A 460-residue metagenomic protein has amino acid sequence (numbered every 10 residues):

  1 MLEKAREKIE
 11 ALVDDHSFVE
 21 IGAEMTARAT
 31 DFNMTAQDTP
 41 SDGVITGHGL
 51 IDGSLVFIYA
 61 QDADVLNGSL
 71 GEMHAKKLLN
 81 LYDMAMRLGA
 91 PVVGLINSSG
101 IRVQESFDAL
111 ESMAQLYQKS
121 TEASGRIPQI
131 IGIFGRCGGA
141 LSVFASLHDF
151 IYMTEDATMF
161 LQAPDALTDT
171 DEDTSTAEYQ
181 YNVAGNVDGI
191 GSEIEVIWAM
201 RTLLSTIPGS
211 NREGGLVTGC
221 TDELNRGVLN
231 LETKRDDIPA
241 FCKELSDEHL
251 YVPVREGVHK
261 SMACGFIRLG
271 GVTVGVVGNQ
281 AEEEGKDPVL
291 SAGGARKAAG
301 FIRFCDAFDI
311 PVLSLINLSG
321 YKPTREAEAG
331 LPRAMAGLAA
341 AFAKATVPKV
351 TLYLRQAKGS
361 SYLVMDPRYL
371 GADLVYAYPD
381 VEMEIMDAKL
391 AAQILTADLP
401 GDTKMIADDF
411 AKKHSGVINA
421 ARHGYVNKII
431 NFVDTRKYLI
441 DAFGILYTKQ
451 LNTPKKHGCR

Functional and structural regions predicted by a protein language model:
M1-R460: Ligand-binding clefts of soluble mixed alpha/beta catalytic domains
